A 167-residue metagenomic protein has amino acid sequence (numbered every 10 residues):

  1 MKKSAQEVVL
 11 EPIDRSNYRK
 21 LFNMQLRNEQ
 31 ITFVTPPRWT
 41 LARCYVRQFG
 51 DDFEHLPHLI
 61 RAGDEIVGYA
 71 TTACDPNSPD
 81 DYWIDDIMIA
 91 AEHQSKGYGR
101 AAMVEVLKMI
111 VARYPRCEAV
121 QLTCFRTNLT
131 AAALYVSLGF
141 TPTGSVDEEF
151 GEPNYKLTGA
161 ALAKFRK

Functional and structural regions predicted by a protein language model:
K3-D86, A90-E92, M103, M109-R113 (+2 more regions): Acetyl-CoA-dependent GNAT
W83, M88, Q121-T123, K156: Conserved beta-strand segments that form the floor/walls of ligand-binding pockets within enzyme and binding domains
I87-Y98, C124-F125: A short, internal acetyl-CoA/4′-phosphopantetheine-binding micro-motif in the GNAT/acyltransferase core
G97, Y114-P115, G139: Short glycine-rich hinge loops at helix-strand junctions in the catalytic core of two-component histidine kinases
R100, R126-T143: Conserved active-site alpha-helix within GNAT-family acetyltransferase domains
I110-T123: Conserved GNAT acetyl-CoA-binding A-motif
Q121-A132, E148-P153: Conserved beta-strand-loop-alpha-helix junction that forms the acyl-donor binding cleft
P153-K167: Terminal substrate-recognition subdomain of acyl/acetyltransferases
